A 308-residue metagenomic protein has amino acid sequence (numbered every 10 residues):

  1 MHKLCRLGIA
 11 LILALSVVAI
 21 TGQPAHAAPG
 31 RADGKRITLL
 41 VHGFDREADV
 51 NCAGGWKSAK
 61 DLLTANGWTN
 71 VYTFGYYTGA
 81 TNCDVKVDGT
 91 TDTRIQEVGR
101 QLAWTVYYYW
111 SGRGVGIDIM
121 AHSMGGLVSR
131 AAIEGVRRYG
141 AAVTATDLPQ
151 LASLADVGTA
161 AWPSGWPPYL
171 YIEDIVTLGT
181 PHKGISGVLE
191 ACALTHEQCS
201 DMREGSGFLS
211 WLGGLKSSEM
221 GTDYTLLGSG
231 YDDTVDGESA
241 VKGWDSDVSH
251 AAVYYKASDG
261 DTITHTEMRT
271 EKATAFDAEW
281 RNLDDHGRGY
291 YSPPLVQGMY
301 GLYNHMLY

Functional and structural regions predicted by a protein language model:
M1-A27: Secretory targeting and sorting signals
A27-M120, M124-Y308: Lipid deacylating catalytic domains
